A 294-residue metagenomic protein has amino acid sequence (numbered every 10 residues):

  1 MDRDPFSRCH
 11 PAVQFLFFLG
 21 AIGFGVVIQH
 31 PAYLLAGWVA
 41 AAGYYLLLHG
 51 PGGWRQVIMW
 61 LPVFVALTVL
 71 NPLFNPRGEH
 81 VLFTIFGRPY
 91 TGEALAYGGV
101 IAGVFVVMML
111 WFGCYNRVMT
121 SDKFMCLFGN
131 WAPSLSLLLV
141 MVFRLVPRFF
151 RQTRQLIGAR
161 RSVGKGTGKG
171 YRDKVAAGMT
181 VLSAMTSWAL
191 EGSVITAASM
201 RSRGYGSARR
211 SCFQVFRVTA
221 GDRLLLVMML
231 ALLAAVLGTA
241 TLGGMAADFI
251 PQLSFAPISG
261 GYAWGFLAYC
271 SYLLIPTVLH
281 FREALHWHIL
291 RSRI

Functional and structural regions predicted by a protein language model:
M1-C126, S207-I294: N-terminal transmembrane hairpin
M108-R217: Structured inter-helical modules in multipass membrane proteins
